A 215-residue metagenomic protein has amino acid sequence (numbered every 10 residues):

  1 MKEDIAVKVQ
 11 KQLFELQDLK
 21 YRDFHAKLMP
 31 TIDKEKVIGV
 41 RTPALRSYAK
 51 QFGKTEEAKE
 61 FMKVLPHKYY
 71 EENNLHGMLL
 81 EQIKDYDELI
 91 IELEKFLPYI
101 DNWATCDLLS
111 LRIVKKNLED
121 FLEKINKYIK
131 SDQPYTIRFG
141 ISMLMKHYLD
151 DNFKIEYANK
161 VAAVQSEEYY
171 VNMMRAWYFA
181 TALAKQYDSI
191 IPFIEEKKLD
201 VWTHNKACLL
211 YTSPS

Functional and structural regions predicted by a protein language model:
P43, S47, Y70-I83, F96 (+1 more regions): Non-membrane alpha-helical segments in proteins
G53-K63, D85-K95, L118-K127, D151-A162 (+1 more regions): Amphipathic alpha-helical scaffolding segments comprising HEAT/armadillo-like alpha-solenoid repeats
L65-P66, L97-P98, I129-K130, V164-Q165 (+1 more regions): Alpha-solenoid helical repeat architecture
K68-Y69, N102, D132-Q133, E167-Y169 (+1 more regions): Short inter-helical turns and helix N-cap capping residues of alpha-solenoid HEAT/ARM repeat scaffolds
N73, C106-D107, I137, N172 (+1 more regions): Residue-level detector of extended alpha-helical repeat arrays and alpha-solenoid scaffolds
W103-C106, L111, K115-V161: Histidine/lysine/aspartate-rich catalytic loop segments that bind and position anionic ligands
E167-K197, V201-T203, A207: Extended alpha-helical scaffolding segments
Y211-S215: Conserved small/polar residues in nucleotide/adenosyl-binding loops
